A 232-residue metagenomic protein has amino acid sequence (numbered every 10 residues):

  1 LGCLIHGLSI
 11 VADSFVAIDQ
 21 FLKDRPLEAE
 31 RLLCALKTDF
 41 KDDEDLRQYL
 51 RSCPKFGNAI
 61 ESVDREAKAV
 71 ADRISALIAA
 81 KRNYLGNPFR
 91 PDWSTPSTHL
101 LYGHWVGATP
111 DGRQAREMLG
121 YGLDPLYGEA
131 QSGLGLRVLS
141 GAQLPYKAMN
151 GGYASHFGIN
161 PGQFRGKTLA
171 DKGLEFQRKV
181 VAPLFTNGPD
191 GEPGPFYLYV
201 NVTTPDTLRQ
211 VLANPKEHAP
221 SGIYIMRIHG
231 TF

Functional and structural regions predicted by a protein language model:
L1-F232: Acidic, glycine-enriched catalytic cores built around paired aspartates
